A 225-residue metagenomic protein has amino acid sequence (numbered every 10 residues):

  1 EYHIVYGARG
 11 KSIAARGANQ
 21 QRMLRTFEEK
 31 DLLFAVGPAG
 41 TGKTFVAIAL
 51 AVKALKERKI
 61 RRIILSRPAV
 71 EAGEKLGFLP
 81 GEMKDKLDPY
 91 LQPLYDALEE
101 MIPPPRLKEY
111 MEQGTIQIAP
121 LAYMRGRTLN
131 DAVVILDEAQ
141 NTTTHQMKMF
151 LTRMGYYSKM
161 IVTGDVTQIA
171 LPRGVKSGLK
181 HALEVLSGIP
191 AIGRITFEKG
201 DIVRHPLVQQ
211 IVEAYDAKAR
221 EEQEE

Functional and structural regions predicted by a protein language model:
E1-H3: Charged, low-hydrophobicity low-complexity segments
Y6, G10-A18, R22-L136, Q140-E225: Conserved helicase motor core of SF1/SF2 NTP-dependent helicases
